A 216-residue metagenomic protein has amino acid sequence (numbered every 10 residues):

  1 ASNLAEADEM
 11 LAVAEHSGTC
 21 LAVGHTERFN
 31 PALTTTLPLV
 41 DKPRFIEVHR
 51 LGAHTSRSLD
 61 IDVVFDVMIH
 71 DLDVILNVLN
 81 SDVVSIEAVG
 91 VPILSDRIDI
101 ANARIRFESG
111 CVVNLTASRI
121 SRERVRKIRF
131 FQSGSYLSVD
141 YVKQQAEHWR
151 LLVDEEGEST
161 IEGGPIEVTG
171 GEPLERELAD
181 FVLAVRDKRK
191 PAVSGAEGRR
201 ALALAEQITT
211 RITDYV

Functional and structural regions predicted by a protein language model:
A1, E27-F29, R119-S121: Short beta->alpha connector loops
A1-H25: Beta-strand-loop-alpha-helix segment that lines the small-molecule cofactor/substrate pocket of alpha/beta enzymes
N3, V64, M68, L174: Short, conserved glycine- and acidic-residue-centered signature motifs in active-site or ligand-binding loops
A7, F29-L33, D71-L72, V142 (+2 more regions): A general structural signal for well-ordered alpha-helical segments in protein cores
L11, D180-V216: C-terminal helix-rich "cap/oligomerization" subdomain common to oxidoreductases
C20-A22, E27-S95: Predominantly a Rossmann-like dinucleotide-binding segment in NAD(P)-dependent oxidoreductases
L59-F65, G163-E172: A short glycine-threonine-serine/GTX helix/turn-capping micro-motif
L72-Q145, G171, E175-R189: Contiguous beta-strand/loop segments that form the cofactor/metal-binding neighborhood of enzyme cores
